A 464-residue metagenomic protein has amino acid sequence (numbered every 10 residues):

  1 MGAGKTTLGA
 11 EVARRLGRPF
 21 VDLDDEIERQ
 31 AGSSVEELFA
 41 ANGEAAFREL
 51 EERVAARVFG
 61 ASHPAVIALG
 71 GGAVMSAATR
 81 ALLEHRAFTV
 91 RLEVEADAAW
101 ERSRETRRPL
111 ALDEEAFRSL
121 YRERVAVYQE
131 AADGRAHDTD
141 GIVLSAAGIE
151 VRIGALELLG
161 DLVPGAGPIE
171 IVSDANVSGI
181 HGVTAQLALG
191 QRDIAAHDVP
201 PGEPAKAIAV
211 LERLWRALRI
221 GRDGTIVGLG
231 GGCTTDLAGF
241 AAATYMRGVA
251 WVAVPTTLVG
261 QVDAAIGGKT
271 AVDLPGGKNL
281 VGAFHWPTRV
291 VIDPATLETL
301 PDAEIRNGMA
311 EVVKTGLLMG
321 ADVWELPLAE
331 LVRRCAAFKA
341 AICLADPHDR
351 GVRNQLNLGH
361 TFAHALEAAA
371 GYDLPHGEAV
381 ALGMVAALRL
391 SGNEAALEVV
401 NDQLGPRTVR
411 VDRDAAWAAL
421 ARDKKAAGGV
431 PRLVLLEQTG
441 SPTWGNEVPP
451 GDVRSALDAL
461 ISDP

Functional and structural regions predicted by a protein language model:
T6: Walker A/P-loop
E11, R15, F88, E123-I149: NTP-dependent small-molecule kinase module
D22-E84: ATP-dependent small-molecule kinase phosphotransfer cores that center on conserved nucleotide phosphate-binding segments
H85-V125: A glycine- and Lys/Arg-enriched "phosphate-lid" helix/loop adjacent to the NTP-binding pocket of small-molecule kinases
G141-T225: ATP/NTP phosphate-donor binding region
E170, A310-V312, N393-P464: C-terminal charged capping/lid subdomain of soluble metabolic enzymes
F240-L326: A glycine/threonine-rich phosphate-anchoring loop and its flanking beta-alpha core in nucleotide/phosphate-binding
E325-A415: Active-site segments that bind and position negatively charged phosphate/pyrophosphate groups
